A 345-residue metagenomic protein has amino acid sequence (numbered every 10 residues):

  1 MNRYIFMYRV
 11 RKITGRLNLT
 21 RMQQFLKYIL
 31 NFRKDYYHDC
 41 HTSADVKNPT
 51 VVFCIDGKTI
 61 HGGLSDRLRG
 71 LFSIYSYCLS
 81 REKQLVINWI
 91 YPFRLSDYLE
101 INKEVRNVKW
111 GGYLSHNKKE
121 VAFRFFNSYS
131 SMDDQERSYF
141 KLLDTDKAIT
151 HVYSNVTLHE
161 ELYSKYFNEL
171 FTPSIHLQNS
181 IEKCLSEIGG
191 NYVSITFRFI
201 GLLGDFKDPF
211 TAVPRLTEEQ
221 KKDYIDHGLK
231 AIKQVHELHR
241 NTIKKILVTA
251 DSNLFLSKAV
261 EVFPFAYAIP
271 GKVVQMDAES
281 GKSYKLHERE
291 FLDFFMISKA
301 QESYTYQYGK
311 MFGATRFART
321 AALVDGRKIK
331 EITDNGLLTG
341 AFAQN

Functional and structural regions predicted by a protein language model:
M1-M22: Intrinsically disordered, low-structural-confidence terminal and linker regions
Q23-E218, K222, L229: Secretory-pathway glycan-assembly enzymes, especially type II membrane glycosyltransferases that use nucleotide-sugar
K58-D66, Q220, K244-L247, Y284 (+2 more regions): Conserved aromatic-histidine-acidic binding/catalytic patches
F72, E288-L337: A donor-sugar binding/catalytic signature common to diverse glycosyltransferases and related nucleotide-sugar
F93-D97, L203-G204, S252-K258, L338-G340: Short, charged/polar "capping" segments at the starts of alpha-helices and the immediately preceding loops
Y98-N107, S257-F265, A318-T320: Short, aromatic/basic amphipathic alpha-helical patches
Y192-V193, K245, E302: Structural motif
F197-L203, D226-K282: Catalytic donor nucleotide-activated moiety binding site of glycosyltransferases and closely related
